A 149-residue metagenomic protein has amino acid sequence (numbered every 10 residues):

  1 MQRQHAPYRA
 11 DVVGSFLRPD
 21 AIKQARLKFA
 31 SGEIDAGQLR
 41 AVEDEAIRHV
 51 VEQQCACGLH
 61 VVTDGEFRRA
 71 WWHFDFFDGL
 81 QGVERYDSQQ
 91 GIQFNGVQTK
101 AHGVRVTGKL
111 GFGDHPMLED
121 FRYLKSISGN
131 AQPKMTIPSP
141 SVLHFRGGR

Functional and structural regions predicted by a protein language model:
M1-R149: Domain-level signal for soluble alpha/beta catalytic cores
